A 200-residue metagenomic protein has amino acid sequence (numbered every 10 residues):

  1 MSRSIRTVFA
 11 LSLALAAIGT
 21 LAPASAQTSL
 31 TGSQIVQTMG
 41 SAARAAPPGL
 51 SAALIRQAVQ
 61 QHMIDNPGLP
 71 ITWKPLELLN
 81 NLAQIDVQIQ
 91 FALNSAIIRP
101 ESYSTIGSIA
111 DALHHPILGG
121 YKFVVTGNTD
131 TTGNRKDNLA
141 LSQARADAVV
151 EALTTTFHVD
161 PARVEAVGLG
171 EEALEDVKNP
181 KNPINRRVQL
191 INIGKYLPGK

Functional and structural regions predicted by a protein language model:
S2-N80: N-terminal targeting leaders that direct proteins to extracytoplasmic destinations
A17, L78-L82, P116, F157 (+1 more regions): Sterically constrained small-residue positions within well-ordered secondary structures of folded domains
Q34, L54, A58, E101-S108 (+3 more regions): Extracytoplasmic/secreted proteins, especially bacterial periplasmic and envelope-associated proteins
P48, Q84, S95-Y103, P116-L118 (+2 more regions): Solvent-exposed, acidic/flexible segments
N66, W73, L82-Q88, E101 (+4 more regions): Extracytoplasmic
P70-T72, Q90, I97, A140 (+1 more regions): Short, conserved sequence motifs enriched in acidic/basic residues, glycine, and aromatics that mark functional "hot
N80, F91-T126, T154-T155, L190 (+1 more regions): Periplasmic peptidoglycan-binding/anchoring modules of Gram-negative envelope and division proteins
N128-K200: Periplasmic OmpA-like peptidoglycan-binding domain that tethers envelope proteins to the cell wall
